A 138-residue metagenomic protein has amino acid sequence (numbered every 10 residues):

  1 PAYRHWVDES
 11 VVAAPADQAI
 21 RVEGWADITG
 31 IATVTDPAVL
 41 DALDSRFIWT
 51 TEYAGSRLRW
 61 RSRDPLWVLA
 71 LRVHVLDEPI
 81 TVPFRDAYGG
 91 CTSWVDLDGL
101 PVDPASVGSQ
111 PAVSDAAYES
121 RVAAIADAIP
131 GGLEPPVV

Functional and structural regions predicted by a protein language model:
P1-V138: Structured alpha/beta reader/binder surfaces that contact nucleic acids or chromatin modification marks
